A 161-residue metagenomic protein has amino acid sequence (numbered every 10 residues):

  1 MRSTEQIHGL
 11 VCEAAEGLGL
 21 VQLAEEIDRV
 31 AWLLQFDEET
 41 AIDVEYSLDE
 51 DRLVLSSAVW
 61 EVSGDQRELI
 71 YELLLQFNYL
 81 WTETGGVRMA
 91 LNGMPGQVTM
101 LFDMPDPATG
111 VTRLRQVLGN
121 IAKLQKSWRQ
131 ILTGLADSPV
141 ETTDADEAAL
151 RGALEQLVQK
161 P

Functional and structural regions predicted by a protein language model:
M1-I42: Charge-rich, low-complexity N-terminal segments
A14, L69-Q76, L118-I121: Short, Φ-rich (hydrophobic/aromatic) sequence segments
W32, D51-L53, G96-V98: Hydrophobic residues embedded in beta-strands of well-ordered beta-sheets
Q35-D37, A41-S63: Short, well-structured hydrophobic secondary-structure segments
A58-Q97, L101: Short, internal acidic amphipathic alpha-helical interface segments that mediate docking to partner proteins
P95-D106, G110-L114: Conserved, surface-exposed functional patches that form binding/active-site neighborhoods
A108-E141: A contiguous, mid-protein "functional segment" used to position or interact with cofactors/ions or partner subunits
L132-P161: Short, highly charged C-terminal tails/helix-capping segments
